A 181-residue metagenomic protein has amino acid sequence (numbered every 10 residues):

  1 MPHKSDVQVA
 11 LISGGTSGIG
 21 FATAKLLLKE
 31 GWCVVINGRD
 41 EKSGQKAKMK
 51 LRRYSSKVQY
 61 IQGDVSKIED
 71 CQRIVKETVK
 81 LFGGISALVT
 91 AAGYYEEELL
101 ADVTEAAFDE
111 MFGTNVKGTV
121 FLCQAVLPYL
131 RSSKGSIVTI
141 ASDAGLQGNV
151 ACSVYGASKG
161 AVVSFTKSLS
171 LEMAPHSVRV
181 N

Functional and structural regions predicted by a protein language model:
T16-S17, D40: Conserved glycine-rich cofactor-binding loop
A91-E96: Conserved NAD(P)H cofactor-binding loop of Rossmann-fold oxidoreductase domains
L99-L100, T104-F112: Substrate-binding pocket helix/loop in short-chain dehydrogenase/reductase
L100-A101, Q147-S153, P175-H176: Active-site loop immediately N-terminal to the catalytic Tyr-X3-Lys motif of short-chain dehydrogenase/reductase
C123, S158, T166: Active-site helix of classical SDR
P128, L171-P175: Alpha-helical segment proximal to the catalytic Tyr-Lys
S142: Residue(s) in the substrate-gating loop at a strand-loop-helix junction that position the organic substrate next
